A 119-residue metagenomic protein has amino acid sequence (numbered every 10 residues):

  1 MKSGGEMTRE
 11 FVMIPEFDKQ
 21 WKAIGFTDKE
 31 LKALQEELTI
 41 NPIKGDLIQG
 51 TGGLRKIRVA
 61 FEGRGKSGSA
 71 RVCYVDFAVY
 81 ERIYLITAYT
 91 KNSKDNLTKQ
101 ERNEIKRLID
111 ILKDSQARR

Functional and structural regions predicted by a protein language model:
M1-E30: Arg/Lys-rich, positively charged N-terminal/basic patches that mediate binding to nucleic acids
G5, K19, I40-N41, D76 (+1 more regions): Preference for short coil/turn "hinge" residues that link or interrupt alpha-helices
M13, L34, G53-R55: A generic structural signal for short beta-strands and their flanking turns/coil linkers
E16, G25-D46: Compact soluble domain cores
K22, G45, A117-R118: Short helix-to-loop capping/linker segments positioned immediately adjacent to catalytic or ligand/cofactor-binding
K44-A88, S93: Basic/aromatic recognition patch in beta-strand/loop cores that engages polyanionic ligands
D76-R119: Enriched for short, Lys/Arg-rich terminal
